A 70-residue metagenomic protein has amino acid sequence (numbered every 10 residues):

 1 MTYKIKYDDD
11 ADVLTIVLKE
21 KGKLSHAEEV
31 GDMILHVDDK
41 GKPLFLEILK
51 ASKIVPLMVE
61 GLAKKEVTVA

Functional and structural regions predicted by a protein language model:
M1-A70: Small, basic N-terminal interaction modules of short regulatory proteins
